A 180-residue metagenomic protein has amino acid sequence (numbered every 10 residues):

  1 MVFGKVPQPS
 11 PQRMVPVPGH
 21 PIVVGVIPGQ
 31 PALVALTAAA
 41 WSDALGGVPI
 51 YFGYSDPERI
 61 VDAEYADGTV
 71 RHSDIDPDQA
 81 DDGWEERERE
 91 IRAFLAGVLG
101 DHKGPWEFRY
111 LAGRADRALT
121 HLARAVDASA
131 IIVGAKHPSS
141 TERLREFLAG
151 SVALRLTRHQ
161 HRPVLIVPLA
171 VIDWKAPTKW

Functional and structural regions predicted by a protein language model:
M1-P18, G97-I131, K136, V171-W180: Structural beta-alpha unit
P11-P77, H159: Small/aliphatic-rich secondary-structure junction motif
V34-A35, D62-Y65, T120-H121, R143-L144 (+1 more regions): Short, well-ordered secondary-structure micro-motifs
Y51-G53, E107-L111, L165-V167: General small-molecule cofactor/ligand-binding pocket signal
D67-R71, A125-V126, A149-G150: Short, hinge-like loop/turn segments at secondary-structure boundaries
H72-E90: A short acidic, glycine-rich active-site loop that binds or catalyzes chemistry on phosphate/adenosine moieties
A130-R158, D173-P177: Glycine-rich, Arg-bearing micro-motifs that act as flexible, cationic patches
L154-P168: Short, acidic/small-residue loops that bind anionic groups at enzyme active sites
